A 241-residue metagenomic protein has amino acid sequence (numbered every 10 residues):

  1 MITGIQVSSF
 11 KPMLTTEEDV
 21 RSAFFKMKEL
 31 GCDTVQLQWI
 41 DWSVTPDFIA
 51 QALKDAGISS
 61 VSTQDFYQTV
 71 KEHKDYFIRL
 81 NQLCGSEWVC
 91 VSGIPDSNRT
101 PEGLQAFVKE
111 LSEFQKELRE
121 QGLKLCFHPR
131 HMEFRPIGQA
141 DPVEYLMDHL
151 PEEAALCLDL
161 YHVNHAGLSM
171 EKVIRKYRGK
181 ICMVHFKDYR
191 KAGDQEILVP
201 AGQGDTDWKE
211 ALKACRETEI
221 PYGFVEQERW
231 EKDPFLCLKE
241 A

Functional and structural regions predicted by a protein language model:
M1-K28, S43, Q82-G85, I137-L158 (+1 more regions): Histidine-acidic metal/acid-base catalytic patches
V7-S9, D33-Q36, V61-T63, N98-T100 (+1 more regions): A short, structure-level motif marking secondary-structure boundaries and short turns
S9-K11, W39-D41, F66-T69, G93-S97 (+4 more regions): Active-site-proximal loop/turn and secondary-structure-junction residues that shape catalytic pockets, frequently
R21, F25, E29, D33 (+2 more regions): Active-site acidic/histidine proton-transfer and metal-coordination neighborhood in alpha/beta enzyme cores
T34-K54: Glycine-rich, proline-tolerant flexible connector loops at the mouths of alpha/beta enzymes
Q36, S62-Q64, V89-C90, C126 (+3 more regions): Conserved beta-strand positions in the central sheet of alpha/beta enzyme cores
F48-A56, E110-Q121, Y145, K172 (+1 more regions): Catalytic-core regions built around general acid/base machinery
D55-V61, I181, I220: A broad structural signal for short, well-ordered beta-strand segments within beta-sheet-rich domains
